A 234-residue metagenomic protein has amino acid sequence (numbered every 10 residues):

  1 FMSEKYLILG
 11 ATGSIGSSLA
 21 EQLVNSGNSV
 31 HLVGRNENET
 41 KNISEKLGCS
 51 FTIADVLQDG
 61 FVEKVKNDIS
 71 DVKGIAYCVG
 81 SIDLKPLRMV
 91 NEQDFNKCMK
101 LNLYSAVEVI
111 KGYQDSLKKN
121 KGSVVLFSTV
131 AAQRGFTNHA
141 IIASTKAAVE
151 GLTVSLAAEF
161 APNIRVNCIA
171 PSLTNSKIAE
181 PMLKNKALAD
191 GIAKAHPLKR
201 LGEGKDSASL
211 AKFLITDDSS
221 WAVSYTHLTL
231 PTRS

Functional and structural regions predicted by a protein language model:
T12, A20: N-terminal Rossmann NAD(P)H-binding glycine-rich loop of SDR-like oxidoreductase domains
P86-L87, N91-M99, I192: Substrate-binding pocket helix/loop in short-chain dehydrogenase/reductase
I110, T145: Active-site helix of classical SDR
D115, A157-P162, S220: Alpha-helical segment proximal to the catalytic Tyr-Lys
T129: Residue(s) in the substrate-gating loop at a strand-loop-helix junction that position the organic substrate next
C168, D190-D218, A222: C-terminal helical subdomain
T226-T232: Conserved small/polar residues in nucleotide/adenosyl-binding loops
